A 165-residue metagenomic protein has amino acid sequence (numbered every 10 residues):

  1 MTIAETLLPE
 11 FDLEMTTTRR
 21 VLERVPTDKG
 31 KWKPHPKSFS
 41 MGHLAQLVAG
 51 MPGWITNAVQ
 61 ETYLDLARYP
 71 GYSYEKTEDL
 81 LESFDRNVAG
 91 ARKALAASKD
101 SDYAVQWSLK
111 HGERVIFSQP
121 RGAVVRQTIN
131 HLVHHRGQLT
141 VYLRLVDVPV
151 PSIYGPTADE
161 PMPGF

Functional and structural regions predicted by a protein language model:
M1-I3, A67-R68: Short, contiguous pre-domain boundary segments
T2, F39, Y72-E75, S98 (+1 more regions): Short coil/turn linker and secondary-structure boundary residues
I3-L8, K76-L81, V125, I129: Active-site rim elements
L8-E23, T27-P70, K110-F165: Short, contiguous alpha-helical
N57-D100: Helix-adjacent hinge/juxtasegments
A97-G112: Acidic catalytic patch
